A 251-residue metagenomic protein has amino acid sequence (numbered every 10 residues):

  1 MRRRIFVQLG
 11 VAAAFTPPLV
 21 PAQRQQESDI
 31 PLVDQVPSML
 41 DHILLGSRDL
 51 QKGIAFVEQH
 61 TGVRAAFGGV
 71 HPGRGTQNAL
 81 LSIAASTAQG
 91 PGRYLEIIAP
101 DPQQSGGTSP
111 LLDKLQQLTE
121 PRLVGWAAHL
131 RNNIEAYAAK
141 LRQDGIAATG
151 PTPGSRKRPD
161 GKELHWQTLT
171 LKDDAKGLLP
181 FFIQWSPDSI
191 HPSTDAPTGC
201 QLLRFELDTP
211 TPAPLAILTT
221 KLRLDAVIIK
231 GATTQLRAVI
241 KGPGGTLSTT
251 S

Functional and structural regions predicted by a protein language model:
I5-R24: N-terminal export signals
E27-L40, G46-V63, I83-S251: Glyoxalase I/VOC metalloenzyme domain signal
R64-P72: Conserved catalytic-core motifs of GNAT/GCN5-like acyltransferases
H71-R74, R156-R158: A short beta-turn/loop motif at secondary-structure boundaries
G73-Q77, A232-T234: Short acidic/glycine-enriched loop/turn segments that link adjacent beta-strands
N78-S82: Charged, often glycine-rich, active-site loop that binds/positions anionic groups
